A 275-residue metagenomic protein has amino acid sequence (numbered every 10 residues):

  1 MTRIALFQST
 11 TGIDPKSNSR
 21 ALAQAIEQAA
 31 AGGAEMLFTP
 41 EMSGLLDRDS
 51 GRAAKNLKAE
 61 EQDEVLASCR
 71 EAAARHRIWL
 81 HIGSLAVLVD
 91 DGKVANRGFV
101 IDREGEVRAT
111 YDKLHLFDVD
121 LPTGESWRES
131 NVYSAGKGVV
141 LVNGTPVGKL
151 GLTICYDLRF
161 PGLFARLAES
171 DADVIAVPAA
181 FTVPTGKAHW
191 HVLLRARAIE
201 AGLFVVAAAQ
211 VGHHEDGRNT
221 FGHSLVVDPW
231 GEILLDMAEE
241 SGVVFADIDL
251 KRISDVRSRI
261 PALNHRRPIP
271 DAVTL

Functional and structural regions predicted by a protein language model:
M1-I13, F38, R97, T110-D112 (+2 more regions): Active-site-proximal beta-strand elements of phosphoester/diester hydrolases
P15, A23-E104, T182-R197, L203: Cys-nucleophile CN-hydrolase/nitrilase-fold catalytic domain and related Cys-dependent amidase chemistry that acts on
S17-I26, R159-A165: Short, acidic/polar
L45, G51-R52, F99, T110-F117 (+2 more regions): Short beta->alpha transition motifs characteristic of CBS
E61-H81, K149, C155-V244: CN hydrolase (nitrilase-like) catalytic-core segments centered on the catalytic cysteine and neighboring Lys/Glu
I82-S84, R97-V100, V140-N143, S224-V226 (+1 more regions): Short beta-strand scaffold segments in enzyme catalytic cores
V89-S170, V183-K187, V192, S258-A262: Active-site catalytic loop in hydrolytic enzyme cores
K251-L275: A short C-terminal boundary segment appended to hydrolase-like catalytic domains
